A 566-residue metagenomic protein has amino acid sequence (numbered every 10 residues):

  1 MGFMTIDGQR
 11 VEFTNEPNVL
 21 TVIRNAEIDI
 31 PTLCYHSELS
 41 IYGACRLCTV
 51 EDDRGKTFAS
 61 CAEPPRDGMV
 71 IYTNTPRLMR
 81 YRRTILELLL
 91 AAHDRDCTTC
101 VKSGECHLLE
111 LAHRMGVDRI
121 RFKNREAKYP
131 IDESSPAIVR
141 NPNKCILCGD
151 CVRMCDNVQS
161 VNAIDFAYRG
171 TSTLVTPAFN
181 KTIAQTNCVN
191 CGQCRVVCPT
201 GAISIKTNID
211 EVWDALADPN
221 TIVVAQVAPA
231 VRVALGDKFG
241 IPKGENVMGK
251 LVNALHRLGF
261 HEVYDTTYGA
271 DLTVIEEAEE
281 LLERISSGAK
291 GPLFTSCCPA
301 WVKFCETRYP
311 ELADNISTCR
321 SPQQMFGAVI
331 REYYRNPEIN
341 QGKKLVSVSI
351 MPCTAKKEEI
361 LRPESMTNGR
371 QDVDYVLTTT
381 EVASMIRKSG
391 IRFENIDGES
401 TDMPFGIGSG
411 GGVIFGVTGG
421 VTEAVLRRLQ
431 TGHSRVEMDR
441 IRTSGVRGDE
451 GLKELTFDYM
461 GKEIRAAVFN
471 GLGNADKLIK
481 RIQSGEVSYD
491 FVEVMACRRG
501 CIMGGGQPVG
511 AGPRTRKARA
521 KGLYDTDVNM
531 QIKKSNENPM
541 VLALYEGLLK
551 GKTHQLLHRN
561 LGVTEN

Functional and structural regions predicted by a protein language model:
I6-Q9, D52-R54: Short strand-turn-strand beta-turns centered on an Asx-Gly dipeptide
Q9-P17: Short, contiguous acidic and Ser/Thr-rich linear segments
E12-F13, S172, V233-G236: Short N-terminal binding/cap micro-motifs at the start of the first secondary-structure element
P17-R82, K206-N566: Iron-sulfur-associated redox domains of electron-transfer enzymes in respiratory and anaerobic energy metabolism
R46-N190, I203-D218, I222: Fe-S ferredoxin-like electron-transfer domains and their immediately adjacent linker/connector regions across
R195: Conserved glycine-bearing catalytic or ligand-binding loops at nucleotide- and phosphate-handling centers of large
